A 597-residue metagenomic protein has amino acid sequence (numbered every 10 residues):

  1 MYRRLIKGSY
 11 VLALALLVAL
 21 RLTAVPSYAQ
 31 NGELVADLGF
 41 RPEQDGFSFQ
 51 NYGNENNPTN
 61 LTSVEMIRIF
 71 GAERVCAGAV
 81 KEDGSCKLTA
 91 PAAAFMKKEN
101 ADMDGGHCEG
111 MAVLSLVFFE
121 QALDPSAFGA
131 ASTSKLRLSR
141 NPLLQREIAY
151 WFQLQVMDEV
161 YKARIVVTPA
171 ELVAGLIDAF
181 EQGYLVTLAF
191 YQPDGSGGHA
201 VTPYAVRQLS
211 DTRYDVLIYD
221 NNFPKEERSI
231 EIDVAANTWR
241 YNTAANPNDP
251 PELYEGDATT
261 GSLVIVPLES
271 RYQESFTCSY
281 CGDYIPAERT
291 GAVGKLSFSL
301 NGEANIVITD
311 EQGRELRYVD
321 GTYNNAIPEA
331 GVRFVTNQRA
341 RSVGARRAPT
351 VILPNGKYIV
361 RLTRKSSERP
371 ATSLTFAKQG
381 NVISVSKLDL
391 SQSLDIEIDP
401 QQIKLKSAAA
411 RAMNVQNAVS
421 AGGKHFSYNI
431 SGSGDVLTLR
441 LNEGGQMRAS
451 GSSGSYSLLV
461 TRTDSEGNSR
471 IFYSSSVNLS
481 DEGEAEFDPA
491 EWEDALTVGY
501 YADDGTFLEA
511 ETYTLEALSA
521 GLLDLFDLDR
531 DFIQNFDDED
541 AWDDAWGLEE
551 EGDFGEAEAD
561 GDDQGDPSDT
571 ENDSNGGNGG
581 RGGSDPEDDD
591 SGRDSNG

Functional and structural regions predicted by a protein language model:
Y2-L12: Bacterial N-terminal signal peptides that target proteins for export
L17-P26: C-terminal segment of classical bacterial N-terminal signal peptides
A29-R137, G597: Active-site-adjacent structural segments surrounding the nucleophilic cysteine of cysteine proteases and isopeptidases
C76-C86, N242-Y254, C278-G282: Surface-exposed intrinsically disordered loops and tails
L114-G198, Q208-D211, N221-F223: Conserved active-site-adjacent core of cysteine acyl-enzyme catalytic domains
D194-S270: Active-site signature of cysteine proteases
R271-F554: Extracellular glycoprotein-like low-complexity segments
D531, D537-G597: Ser/Thr/Gly/Pro-rich low-complexity, disordered linker/stalk segments of secreted and cell-surface proteins
